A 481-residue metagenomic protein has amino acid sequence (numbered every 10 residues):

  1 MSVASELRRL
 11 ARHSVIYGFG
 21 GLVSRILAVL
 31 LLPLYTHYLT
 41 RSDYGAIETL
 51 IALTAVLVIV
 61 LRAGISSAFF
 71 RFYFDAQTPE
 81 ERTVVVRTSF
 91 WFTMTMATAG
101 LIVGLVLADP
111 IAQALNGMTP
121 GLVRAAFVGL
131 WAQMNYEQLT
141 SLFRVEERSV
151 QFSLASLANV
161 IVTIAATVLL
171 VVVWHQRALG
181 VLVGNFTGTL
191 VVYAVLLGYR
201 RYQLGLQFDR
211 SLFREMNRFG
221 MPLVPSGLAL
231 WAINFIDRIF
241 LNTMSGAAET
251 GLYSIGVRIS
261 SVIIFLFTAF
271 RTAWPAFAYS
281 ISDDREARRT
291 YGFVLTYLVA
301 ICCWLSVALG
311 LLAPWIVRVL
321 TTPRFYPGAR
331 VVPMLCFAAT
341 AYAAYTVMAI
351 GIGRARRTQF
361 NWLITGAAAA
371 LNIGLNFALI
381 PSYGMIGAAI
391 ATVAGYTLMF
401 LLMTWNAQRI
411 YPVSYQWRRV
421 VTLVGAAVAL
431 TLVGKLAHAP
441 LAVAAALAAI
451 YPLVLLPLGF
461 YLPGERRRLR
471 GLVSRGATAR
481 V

Functional and structural regions predicted by a protein language model:
M1-L10, V150, A178-L182, A194-N234 (+5 more regions): Interhelical loop/hinge segments that connect adjacent transmembrane helices in multipass membrane
S2-A4, K435-V481: Membrane-proximal transmembrane or re-entrant/amphipathic helices at the cytosolic face
E6-S67, F92, A97-L105, G129 (+3 more regions): Signature of the first transmembrane helix
L7, R41, A108-A126, A247 (+1 more regions): Interfacial segments at transmembrane-helix termini and the short loops linking adjacent helices
H13-A28, N159, V181-V192, L196 (+5 more regions): Transmembrane helical elements of multi-pass membrane transporters/channels
Y73-W91, L252-T365: Specific pore-lining/lateral-gate transmembrane helices of multi-pass inner-membrane transport and insertion machines
R124, L154-R201, G366-G374, M385-N406 (+1 more regions): Hydrophobic alpha-helical transmembrane segments
A132-S156, R200, L204, Y279 (+1 more regions): Membrane-interface junctions at transmembrane-helix termini in multi-pass inner-membrane proteins
